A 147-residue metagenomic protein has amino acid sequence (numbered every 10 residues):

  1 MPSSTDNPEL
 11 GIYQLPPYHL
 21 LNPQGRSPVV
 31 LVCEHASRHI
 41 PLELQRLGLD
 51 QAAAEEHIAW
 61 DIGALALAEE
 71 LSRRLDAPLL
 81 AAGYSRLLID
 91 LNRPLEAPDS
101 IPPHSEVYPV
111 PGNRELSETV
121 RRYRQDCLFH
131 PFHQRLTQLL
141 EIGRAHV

Functional and structural regions predicted by a protein language model:
P2-R144: N-terminal catalytic or cofactor-binding beta/alpha core of small enzyme domains
